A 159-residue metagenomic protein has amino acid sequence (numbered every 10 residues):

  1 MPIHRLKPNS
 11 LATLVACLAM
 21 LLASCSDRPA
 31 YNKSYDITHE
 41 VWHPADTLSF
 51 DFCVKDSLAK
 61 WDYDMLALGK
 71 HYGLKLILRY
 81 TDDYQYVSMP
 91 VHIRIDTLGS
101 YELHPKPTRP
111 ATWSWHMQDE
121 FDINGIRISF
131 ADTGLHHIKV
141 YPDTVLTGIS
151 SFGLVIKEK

Functional and structural regions predicted by a protein language model:
L21-S24: C-terminal motif of bacterial Sec signal peptides marking the signal peptidase cleavage site
S26-D64: Transition segment at domain starts
G69-K75, R127-V145: Noncatalytic modules at the cell exterior or secretory-pathway interfaces, chiefly beta-strand-rich lectin/adhesion
L76-Y84: Short amphipathic, basic-aromatic surface patches that mediate peripheral association with negatively charged
Y84-H92: Short coil-to-beta strand junction motifs in C2/discoidin
G99-S129: An anionic, turn-rich surface loop/hairpin at beta-sheet edges that serves as a generic interaction/coordination patch
V140, L146-I156: Edge beta-strands of jelly-roll/beta-sandwich modules across compartments, strongly enriched in secreted/luminal
